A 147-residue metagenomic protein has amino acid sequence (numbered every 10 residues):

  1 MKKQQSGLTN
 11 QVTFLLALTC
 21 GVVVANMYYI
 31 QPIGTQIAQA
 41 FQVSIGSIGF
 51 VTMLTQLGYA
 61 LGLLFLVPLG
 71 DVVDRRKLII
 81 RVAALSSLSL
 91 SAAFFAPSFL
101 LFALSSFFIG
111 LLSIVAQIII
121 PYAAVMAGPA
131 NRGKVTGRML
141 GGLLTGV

Functional and structural regions predicted by a protein language model:
M1-L18: Cytosolic juxtamembrane N-terminal segment immediately preceding the first transmembrane helix of multi-pass
L18-I45, L63, A116: Extracytoplasmic
C20, T52, Q56, A83 (+1 more regions): Small-residue-rich transmembrane alpha-helices and their cytosolic helix-loop interfaces in multi-pass secondary
Y28, Q56-L64, I114, V147: Residue-level signature of mid-helix packing/kink "hotspots" within the transmembrane helices of 12-pass Major
Q42-G49, G137: Small-residue hotspots at the loop-to-helix junctions and early N-terminal turns of transmembrane alpha-helices
L61-P97: Conserved MFS/SLC helix-loop-helix module at the cytosolic interface between two early adjacent transmembrane helices
S89, L100-F108: Paired small-residue
S105-G141: Cytoplasmic helix-loop-helix junction between adjacent transmembrane helices in 12-TM secondary transporters
